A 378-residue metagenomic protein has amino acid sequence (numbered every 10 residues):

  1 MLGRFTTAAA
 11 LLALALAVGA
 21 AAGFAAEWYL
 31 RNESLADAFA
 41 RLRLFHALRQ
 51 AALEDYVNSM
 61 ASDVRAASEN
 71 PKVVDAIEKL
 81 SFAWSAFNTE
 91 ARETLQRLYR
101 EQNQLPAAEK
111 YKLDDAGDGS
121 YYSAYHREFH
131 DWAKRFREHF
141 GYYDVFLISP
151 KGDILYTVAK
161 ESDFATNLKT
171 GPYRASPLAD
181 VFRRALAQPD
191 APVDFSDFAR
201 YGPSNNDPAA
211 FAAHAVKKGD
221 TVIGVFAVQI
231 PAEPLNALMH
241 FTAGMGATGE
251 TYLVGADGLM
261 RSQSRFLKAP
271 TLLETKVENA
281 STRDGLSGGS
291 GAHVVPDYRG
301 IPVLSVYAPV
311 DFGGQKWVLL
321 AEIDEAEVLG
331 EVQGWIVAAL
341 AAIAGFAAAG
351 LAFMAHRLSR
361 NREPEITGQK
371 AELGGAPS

Functional and structural regions predicted by a protein language model:
M1, N32-S34, L235-H240, I323-I343: Membrane-interface helix-start motif
M1-N32, A40, A338-H356: Extreme N-terminal signal-anchor transmembrane helix of membrane signaling/transducer proteins, especially in bacteria
A15-Y121, K134-V145, P150, A191-S196 (+4 more regions): Juxtamembrane extracytoplasmic/periplasmic/luminal helical "stalk" adjacent to the first N-terminal
N32-A40, L358-S378: Cytosolic signal-transmission helices at domain junctions
A67, D75-I77, I154-K160, G258-R265: Amphipathic coiled-coil signal-relay and dimerization helices
Y122-Q229, P296-Y298: Extracytoplasmic/periplasmic ligand-binding sensor regions of membrane-associated signaling proteins
S162-A175, E233-T242, A269-K276: A short, polar/charged loop-to-alpha-helix boundary motif
A187, A212-V228, Y252, A256-D257 (+1 more regions): Extracellular/periplasmic juxtamembrane segments that couple receptor/chemosensory ectodomains to their
